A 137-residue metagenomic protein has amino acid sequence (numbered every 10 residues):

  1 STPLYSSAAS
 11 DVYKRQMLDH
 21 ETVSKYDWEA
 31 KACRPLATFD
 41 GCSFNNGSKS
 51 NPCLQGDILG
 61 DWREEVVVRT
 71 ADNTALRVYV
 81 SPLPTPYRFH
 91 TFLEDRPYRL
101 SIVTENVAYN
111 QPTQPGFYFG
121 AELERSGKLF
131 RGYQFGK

Functional and structural regions predicted by a protein language model:
S1-A9, Y13-Q16: Single conserved hydrophobic/aromatic residue that forms the stacking wall/gate of nucleotide- or nucleobase-binding
S6-S10, C42-L54, R96-G136: Repeat-based blade/solenoid architectures
R15-H20, V66-R69: Hydrophobic beta-strand segments that make up the repeating blades of beta-propeller and related beta-repeat
E21-S24, N73-A75: Loop/turn residues immediately N-terminal
T22-C42, L83-P86: Surface-exposed loop/turn elements that mediate protein-protein interactions on large endomembrane-trafficking
Y26, L76-V80, L129-Q134: Hydrophobic alpha-helical transmembrane segments
D57-L59: Calcium-coordinating acidic loop motifs
W62-R63: Calcium-binding loop positions in Ca2+-binding modules
